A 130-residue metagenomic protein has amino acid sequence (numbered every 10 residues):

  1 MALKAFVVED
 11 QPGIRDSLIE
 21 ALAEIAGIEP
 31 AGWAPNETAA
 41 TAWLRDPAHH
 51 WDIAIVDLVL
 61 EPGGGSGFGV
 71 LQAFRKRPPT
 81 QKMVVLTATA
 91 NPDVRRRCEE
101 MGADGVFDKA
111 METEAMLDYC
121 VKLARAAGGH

Functional and structural regions predicted by a protein language model:
E9: Conserved acidic carboxylate
P12-G32: Two-component/phosphorelay signaling modules centered on CheY-like receiver
W33-I53, E61: Acidic, metal-coordinating helix/loop segments flanking the phosphotransfer/catalytic sites of two-component signaling
A54, M83, V106-F107: Two-component signal transduction core modules
G65-P79: Short amphipathic alpha-helix used as the core "switch/output" element in two-component signaling
A90-F107, M111, D118: Alpha4 helix (beta4-alpha4-beta5 surface) of REC/receiver domains from two-component response regulators
V121-H130: The C-terminal output helix
